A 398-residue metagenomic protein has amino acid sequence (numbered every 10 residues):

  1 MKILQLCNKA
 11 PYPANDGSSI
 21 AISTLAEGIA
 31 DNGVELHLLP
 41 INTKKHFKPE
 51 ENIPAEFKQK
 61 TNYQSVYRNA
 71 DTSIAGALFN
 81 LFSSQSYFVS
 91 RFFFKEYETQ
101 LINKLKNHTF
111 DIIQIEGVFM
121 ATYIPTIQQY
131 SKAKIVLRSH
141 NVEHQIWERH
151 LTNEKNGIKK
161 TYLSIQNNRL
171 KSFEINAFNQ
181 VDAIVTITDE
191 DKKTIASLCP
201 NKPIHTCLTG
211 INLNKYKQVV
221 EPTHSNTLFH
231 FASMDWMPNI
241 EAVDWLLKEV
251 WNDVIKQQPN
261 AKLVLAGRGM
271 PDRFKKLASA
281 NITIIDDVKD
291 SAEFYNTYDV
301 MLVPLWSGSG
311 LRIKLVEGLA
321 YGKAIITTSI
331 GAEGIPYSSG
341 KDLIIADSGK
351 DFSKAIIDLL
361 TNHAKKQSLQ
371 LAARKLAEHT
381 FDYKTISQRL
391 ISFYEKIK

Functional and structural regions predicted by a protein language model:
M1-Q64, H108, D253-K256: N-terminal subdomain of nucleotide-sugar transferases
I74-Y87, I135-S172, S233: Acceptor-binding helix/loop patch of EC 2.4 sugar-transfer enzymes, predominantly nucleotide-sugar-dependent
K134, S164-N167, K171-Q218: Donor nucleotide-sugar binding/catalytic pocket of nucleotide-sugar-dependent glycosyltransferases
D182, N296-G310, Y321-A324: Acidic donor-binding loop of glycosyltransferase active sites
T206-T297: Conserved catalytic-core segment of nucleotide-activated headgroup transferases in glycan assembly
K314-E317, A324-T328: Short hydrophobic beta-strand element within catalytic cores of glycosyltransferases and related nucleotide-activated
L343-K350, D358-A364: Conserved acidic donor-binding segment of nucleotide-sugar-dependent glycosyltransferases
K365-T380, I386-S392: A short, well-ordered alpha-helix in the C-terminal region of glycosyltransferases
